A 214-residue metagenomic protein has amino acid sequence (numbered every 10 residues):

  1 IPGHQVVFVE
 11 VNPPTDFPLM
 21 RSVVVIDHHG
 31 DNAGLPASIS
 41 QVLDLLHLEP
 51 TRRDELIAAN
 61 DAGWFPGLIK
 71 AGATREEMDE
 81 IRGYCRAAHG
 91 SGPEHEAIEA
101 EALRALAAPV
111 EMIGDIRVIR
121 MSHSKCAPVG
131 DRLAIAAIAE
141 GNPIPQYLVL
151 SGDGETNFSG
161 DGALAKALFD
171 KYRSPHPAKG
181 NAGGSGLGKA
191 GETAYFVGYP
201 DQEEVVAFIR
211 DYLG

Functional and structural regions predicted by a protein language model:
I1-N32, A37: Glycine/small-residue-rich interface belts in oligomeric ring/scaffold proteins and their assembly partners
H4-N12, D54-D79, Y172-A178, V206-G214: A broadly tuned preference for mixed-charge, low-complexity surface segments
H4-Q5, P18-S22, H47-R52, V110-G214: Gly/His-enriched, cation/cofactor- and phosphate-binding structural elements
V9-N12, I26-H29, A59-A62, M121-H123 (+2 more regions): Fold-independent oxyanion-binding glycine-rich loops and adjacent beta-strand/coil segments at enzyme active sites
P14-D16, D31-N32, W64-P66, H123-A127: Short acidic, S/G/P-rich loop/turn micro-motifs used as interaction or catalytic elements
I26-A88: Short alpha-helices
F65-I69, P93, G141: Residue-level signal for secondary-structure boundary elements
A71-D131: Active-site rim beta-loop-alpha module in soluble metabolic enzymes
